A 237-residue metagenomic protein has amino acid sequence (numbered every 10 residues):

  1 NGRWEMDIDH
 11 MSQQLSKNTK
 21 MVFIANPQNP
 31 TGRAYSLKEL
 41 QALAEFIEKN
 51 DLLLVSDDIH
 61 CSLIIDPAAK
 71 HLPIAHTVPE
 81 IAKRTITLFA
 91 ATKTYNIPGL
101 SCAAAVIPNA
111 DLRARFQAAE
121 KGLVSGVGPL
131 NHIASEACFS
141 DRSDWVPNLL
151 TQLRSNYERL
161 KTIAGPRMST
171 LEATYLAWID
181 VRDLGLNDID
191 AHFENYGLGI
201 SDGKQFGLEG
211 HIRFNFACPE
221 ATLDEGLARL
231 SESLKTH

Functional and structural regions predicted by a protein language model:
G2-A69: Active-site phosphate-binding strand-loop segment of PLP-dependent enzymes
D9-Q13, I81, A191-S201, F206-H237: PLP-dependent enzyme catalytic core of the Aspartate aminotransferase-like
P79, K83-R154, A228, K235: Conserved core segment of the aminotransferase class I/II
N109, D183-L184, P219-A221: Helix N-cap motif at beta-to-alpha junctions
H132, E136, T151-K161, M168-V181 (+1 more regions): Conserved glycine-rich beta-strand-loop-beta hairpin in the small C-terminal domain of fold type I
